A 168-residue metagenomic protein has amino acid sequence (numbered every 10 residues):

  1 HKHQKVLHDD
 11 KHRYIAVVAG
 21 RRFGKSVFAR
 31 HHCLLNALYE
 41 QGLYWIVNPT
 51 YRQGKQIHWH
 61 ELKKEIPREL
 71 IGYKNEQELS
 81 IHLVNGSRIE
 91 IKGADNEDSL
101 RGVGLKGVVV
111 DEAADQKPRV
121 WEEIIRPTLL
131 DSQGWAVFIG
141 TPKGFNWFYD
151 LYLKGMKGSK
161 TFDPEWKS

Functional and structural regions predicted by a protein language model:
H1-S168: Phosphate/NTP-binding elements of NTP-utilizing enzymes
